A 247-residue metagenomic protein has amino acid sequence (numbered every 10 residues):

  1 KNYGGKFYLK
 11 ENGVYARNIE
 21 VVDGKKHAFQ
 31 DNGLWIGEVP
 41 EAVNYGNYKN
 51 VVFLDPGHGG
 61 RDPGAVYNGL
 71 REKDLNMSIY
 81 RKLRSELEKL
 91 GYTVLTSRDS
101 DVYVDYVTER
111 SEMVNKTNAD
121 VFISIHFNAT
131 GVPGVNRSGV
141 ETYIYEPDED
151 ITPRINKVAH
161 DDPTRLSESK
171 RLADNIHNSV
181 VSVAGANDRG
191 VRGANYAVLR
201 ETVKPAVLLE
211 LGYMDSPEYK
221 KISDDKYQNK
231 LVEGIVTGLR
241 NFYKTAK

Functional and structural regions predicted by a protein language model:
K1-N2, N18, G64, G139 (+2 more regions): Glycine-centered flexibility motif
K1-N50: Extracellular adhesion/carbohydrate-binding repeat motifs centered on closely spaced tryptophans
G13, G33, H58, V203 (+1 more regions): A broadly conserved detector of short glycine/acidic/proline-rich loop/turn motifs that flank catalytic sites and bind
Y15, W35, G60, A129 (+1 more regions): Glycine-rich nucleotide phosphate-binding loop and flanking beta-alpha elements of Rossmann-like dinucleotide-binding
P40, A65, G134-N136: Short, solvent-exposed loop/turn and secondary-structure capping segments
N50-G69: Short glycine-rich His-centered loop
L70, D74-K247: Active-site-proximal helix/loop segments of hydrolytic enzymes
